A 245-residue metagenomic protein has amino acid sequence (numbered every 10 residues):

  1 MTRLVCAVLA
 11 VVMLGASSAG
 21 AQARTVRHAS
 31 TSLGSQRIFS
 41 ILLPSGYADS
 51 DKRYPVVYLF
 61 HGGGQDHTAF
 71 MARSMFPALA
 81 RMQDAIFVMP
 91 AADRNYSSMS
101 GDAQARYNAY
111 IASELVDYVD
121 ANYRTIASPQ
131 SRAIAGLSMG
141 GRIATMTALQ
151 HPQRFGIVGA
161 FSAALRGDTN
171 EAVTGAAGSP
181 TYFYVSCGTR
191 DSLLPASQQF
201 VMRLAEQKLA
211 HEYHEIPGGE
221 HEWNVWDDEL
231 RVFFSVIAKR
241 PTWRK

Functional and structural regions predicted by a protein language model:
M1-L4: Positively charged n-region of N-terminal signal peptides that target proteins for export
C6-A16: Bacterial N-terminal signal peptides
G20-K245: Non-catalytic cap/lid and distal C-terminal segments of serine-dependent acyl enzymes
